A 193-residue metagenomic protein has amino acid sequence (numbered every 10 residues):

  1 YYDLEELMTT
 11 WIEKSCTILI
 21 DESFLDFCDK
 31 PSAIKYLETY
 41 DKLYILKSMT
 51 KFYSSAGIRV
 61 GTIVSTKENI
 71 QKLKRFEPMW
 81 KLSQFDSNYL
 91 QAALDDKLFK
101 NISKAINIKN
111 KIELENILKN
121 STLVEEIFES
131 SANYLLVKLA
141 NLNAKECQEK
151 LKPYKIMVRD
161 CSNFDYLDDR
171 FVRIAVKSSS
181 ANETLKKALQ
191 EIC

Functional and structural regions predicted by a protein language model:
Y1-I18, E22-F52: Active-site pre-lysine segment of PLP-dependent enzymes
D3-L7, A33, L114, C147 (+1 more regions): A general structural detector for well-ordered alpha-helical segments in enzyme core domains, enriched
L37, L118-K119, L151, L189: Hydrophobic C-terminal alpha-helix "anchor/cap" residues
K42-N120, E125-I127: PLP-dependent aminotransferase class I/II
G57, S131-N133, Y166-D168: Short acidic/glycine-enriched loop/turn segments that link adjacent beta-strands
I108, S121-Y154, V176: Conserved PLP-binding catalytic core of the aspartate aminotransferase-like
P153-Y154, D165-C193: PLP-dependent enzyme catalytic core of the Aspartate aminotransferase-like
